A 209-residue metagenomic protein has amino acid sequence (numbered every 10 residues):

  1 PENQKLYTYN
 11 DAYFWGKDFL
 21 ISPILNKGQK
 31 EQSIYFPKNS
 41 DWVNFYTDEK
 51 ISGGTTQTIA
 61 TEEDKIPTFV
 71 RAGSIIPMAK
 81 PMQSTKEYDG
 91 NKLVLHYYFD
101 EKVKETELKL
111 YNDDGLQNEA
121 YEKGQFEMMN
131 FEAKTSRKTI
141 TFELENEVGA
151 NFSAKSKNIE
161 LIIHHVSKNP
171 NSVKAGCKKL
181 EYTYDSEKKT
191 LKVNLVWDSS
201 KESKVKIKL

Functional and structural regions predicted by a protein language model:
P1-T139, E145-P170: Catalytic core of carbohydrate-active enzymes
F69-R71, F131, Y182, K206-L209: Short beta-strand element of the conserved SAM-dependent methyltransferase core
R137-T139, K179, K208-L209: Solvent-exposed, well-ordered amphipathic alpha-helical segments that flank/support binding or catalytic loops
F142-V148, S203-L209: Short, hydrophobic/aromatic-enriched beta-strand segments in well-ordered soluble domains
H164-K168, L191-K201, L209: C-terminal accessory domains/tails appended to large, multi-domain proteins
G176-S200: Extracellular/luminal ectodomains and secreted, surface-exposed scaffolds of diverse proteins
